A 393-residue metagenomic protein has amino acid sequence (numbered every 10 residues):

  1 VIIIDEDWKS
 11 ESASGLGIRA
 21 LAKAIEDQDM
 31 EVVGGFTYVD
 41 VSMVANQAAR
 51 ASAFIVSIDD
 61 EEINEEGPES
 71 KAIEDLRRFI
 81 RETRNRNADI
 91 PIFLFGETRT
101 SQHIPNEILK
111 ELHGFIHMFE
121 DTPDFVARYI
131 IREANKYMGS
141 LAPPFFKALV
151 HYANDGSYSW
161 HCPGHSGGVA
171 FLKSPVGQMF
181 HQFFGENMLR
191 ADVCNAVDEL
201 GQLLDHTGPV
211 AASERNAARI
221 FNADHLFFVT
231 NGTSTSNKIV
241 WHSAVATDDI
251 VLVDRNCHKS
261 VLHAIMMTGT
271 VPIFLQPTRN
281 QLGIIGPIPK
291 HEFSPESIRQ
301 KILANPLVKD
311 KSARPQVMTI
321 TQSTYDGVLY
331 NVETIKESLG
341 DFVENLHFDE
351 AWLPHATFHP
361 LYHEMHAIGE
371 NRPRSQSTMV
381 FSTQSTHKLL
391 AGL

Functional and structural regions predicted by a protein language model:
V1-E26, M30-V33, F54, I265: Conserved acidic segment of CheY-like receiver
I4-D7, I55-E62, L275-T278: Short loop/turn segments at strand-loop or loop-helix junctions that form parts of catalytic or ligand-binding pockets
S14, P123, M138, A142-F146 (+8 more regions): Generic structural signal for well-ordered, non-membrane alpha-helical segments in soluble metabolic enzymes
G17-I18, T37-Q47, I55-A191: N-terminal glycine-rich, Lys/His-bearing helix-loop that initiates the first secondary-structure elements of many
G35-Y38, V44-Q47, D59, G67-P68 (+7 more regions): Conserved PLP-enzyme active-site core in the AAT-like
A49-F54, L109-H117, D124, D224 (+4 more regions): Conserved acidic residues
Q182-T235: Conserved N-terminal alpha-helix of the aminotransferase class I/II PLP-enzyme fold
